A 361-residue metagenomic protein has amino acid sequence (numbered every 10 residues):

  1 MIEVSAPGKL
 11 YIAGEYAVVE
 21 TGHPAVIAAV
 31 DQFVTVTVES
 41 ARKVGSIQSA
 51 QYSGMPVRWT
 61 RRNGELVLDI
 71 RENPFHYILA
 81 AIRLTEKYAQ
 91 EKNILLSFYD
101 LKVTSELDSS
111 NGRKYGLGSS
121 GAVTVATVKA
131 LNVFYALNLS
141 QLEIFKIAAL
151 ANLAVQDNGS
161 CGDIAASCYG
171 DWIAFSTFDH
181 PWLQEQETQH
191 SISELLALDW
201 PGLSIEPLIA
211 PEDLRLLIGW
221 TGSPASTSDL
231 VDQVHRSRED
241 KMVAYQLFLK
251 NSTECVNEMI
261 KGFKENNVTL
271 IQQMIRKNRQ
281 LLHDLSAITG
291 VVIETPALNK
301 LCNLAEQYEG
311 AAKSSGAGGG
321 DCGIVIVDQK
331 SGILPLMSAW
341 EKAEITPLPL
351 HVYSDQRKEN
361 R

Functional and structural regions predicted by a protein language model:
M1-A13, V18-V19, I27-E91, L95 (+5 more regions): C-terminal nucleotide
A89, D100-K102: Conserved phosphate-donor
L96-F98, G316-D321: Short Gly/Ser/Thr- and Asp/Glu-enriched loop/turn motifs at secondary-structure junctions
L101, E143-F145: Alpha-helical scaffolds flanking conserved acidic
T104-E106: Short loop/turn motifs enriched for small/polar and acidic residues
Y115-N138, D171: DPxDG-like acidic metal-binding loop motif
L117-S119, A312-A317: Short glycine/threonine-rich catalytic loop with a Thr-x-Gly-x-Asp
